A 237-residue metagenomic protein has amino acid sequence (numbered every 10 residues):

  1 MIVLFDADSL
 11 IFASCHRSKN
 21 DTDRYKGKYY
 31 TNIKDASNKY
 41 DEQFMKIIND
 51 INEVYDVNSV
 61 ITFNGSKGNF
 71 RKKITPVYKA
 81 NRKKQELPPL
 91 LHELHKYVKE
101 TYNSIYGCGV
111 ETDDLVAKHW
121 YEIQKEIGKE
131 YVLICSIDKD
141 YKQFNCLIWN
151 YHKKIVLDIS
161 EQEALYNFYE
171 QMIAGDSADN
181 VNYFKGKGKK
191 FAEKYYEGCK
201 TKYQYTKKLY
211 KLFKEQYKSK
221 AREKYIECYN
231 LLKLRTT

Functional and structural regions predicted by a protein language model:
M1-K96: Domain-level signal for Mg2+-assisted phosphodiester chemistry and nucleotide/NA-binding surfaces in nucleic-acid
D23, G27-Y30, Y55-V57, N81-T237: Extended two-metal-dependent nuclease catalytic cores across DNA- and RNA-processing enzymes
